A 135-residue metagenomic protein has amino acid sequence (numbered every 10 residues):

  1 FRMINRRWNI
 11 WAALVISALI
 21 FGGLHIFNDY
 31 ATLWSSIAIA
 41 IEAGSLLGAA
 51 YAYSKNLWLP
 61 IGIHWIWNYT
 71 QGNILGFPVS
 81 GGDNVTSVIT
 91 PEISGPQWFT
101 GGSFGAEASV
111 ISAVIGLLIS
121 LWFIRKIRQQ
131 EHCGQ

Functional and structural regions predicted by a protein language model:
F1-I16, A49-N56: Membrane-interface helix/loop boundary segments of multi-pass membrane proteins
N9-I26, A40-G44: Small-polar-interrupted transmembrane alpha-helices in polytopic inner-membrane proteins
W11-I16, I37-A38, W58-G62, V110-I111: Hydrophobic alpha-helical transmembrane segments
H25-W34: Membrane-interface helix caps and helix-loop-helix hairpins in membrane proteins
S36-Q97: Functionally important transmembrane alpha-helices
P96-L117: Hydrophobic alpha-helical transmembrane segments
L121-Q135: Membrane-interface capping segments at transmembrane-helix boundaries
